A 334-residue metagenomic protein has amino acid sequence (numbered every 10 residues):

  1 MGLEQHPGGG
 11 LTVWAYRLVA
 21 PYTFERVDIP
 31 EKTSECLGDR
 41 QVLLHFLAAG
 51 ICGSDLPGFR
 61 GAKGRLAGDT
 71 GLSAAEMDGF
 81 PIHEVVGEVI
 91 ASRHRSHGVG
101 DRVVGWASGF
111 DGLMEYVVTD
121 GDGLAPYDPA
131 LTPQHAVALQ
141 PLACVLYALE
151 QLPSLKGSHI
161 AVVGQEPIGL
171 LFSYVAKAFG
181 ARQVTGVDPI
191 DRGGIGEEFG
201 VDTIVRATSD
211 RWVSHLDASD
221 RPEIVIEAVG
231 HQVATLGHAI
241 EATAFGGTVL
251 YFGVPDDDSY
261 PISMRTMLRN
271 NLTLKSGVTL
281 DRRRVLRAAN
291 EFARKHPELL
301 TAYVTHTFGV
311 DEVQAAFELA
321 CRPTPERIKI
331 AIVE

Functional and structural regions predicted by a protein language model:
G2-H6, A20-A48: A short N-terminal beta-strand-loop micro-motif at the entrance of redox/enzyme domains
G2-L11, G237, R283-E334: C-terminal hydrophobic helical "lid"/dimerization subdomain of Rossmann-like NAD(P)H-dependent oxidoreductases
S34-G50, G64-G109: Glycine-rich beta-strand-centered segment in the early N-terminal region that forms part of a ligand/cofactor-binding
L72-E84, R102-V163: NAD(P)H dinucleotide-binding glycine-rich loop of Rossmann-like/cofactor-binding domains, especially the beta1-alpha1
S96-H97, S154, T243: Short, well-ordered loop/turn sites that connect or cap secondary structure elements
H135-A207: Mid-domain Rossmann-like dinucleotide-binding core that forms the NAD(H)/NADP(H) cofactor-binding site
D202, Q232-K295, E334: Glycine-rich phosphate-binding loop and adjacent beta-alpha segment of Rossmann(oid) nucleotide-cofactor-binding
D210-D220: Short amphipathic alpha-helix with an adjacent loop that forms part of the alpha/beta core around
